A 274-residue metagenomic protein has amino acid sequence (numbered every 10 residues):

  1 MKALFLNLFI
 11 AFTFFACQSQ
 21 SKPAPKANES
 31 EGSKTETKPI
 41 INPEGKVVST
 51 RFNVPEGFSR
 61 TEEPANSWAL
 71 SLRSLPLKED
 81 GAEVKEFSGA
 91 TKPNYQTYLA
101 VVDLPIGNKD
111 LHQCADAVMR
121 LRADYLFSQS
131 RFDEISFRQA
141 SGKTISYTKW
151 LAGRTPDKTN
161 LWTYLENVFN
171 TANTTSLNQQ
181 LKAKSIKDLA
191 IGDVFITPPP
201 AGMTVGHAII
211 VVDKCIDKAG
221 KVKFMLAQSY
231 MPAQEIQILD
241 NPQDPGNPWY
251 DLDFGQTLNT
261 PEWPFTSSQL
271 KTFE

Functional and structural regions predicted by a protein language model:
M1-L6: Positively charged n-region of N-terminal signal peptides that target proteins for export
F14-A16: C-terminal motif of bacterial Sec signal peptides marking the signal peptidase cleavage site
Q18-Q20: Bacterial signal peptide processing site
P23-N94, P105-K109: N-terminal module-boundary/linker segments of secreted carbohydrate-active enzymes
D103-K184: Extracellular-facing segments of soluble proteins and assemblies that are Gly/Ser/Thr-biased and enriched in aromatics
T159-G220: ...with weaker cross-activation on analogous glycine-rich loops/strands in unrelated enzymes
M225-E274: Low-complexity, Gly/Ser/Thr/Pro-rich intrinsically disordered linker/tail segments
